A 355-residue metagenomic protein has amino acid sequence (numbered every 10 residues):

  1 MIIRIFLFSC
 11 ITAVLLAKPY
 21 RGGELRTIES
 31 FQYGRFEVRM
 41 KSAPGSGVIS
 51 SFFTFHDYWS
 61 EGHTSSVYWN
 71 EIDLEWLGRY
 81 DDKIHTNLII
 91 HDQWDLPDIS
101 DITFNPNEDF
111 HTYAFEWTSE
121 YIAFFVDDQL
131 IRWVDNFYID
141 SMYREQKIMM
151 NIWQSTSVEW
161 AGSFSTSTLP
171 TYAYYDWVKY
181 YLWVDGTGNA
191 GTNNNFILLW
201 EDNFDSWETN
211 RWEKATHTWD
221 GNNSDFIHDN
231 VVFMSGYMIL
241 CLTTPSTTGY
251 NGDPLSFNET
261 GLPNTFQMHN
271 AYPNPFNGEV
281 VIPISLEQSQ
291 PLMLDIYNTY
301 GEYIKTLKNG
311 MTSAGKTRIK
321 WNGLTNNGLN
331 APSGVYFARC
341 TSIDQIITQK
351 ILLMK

Functional and structural regions predicted by a protein language model:
M1-F8: Sec-dependent signal peptide recognition, specifically the positively charged N-region followed immediately by
F8-A17: Hydrophobic h-region of N-terminal signal peptides that target proteins for export in Gram-negative bacteria
T12, Y58, V184, S313 (+1 more regions): Flexible, active-site-proximal loop/turn residues at the rims of small-molecule/cofactor binding pockets and catalytic
K18-P254: GH16 jelly-roll
T260-Y272, F276-K355: C-terminal outer-membrane/trafficking sorting elements
